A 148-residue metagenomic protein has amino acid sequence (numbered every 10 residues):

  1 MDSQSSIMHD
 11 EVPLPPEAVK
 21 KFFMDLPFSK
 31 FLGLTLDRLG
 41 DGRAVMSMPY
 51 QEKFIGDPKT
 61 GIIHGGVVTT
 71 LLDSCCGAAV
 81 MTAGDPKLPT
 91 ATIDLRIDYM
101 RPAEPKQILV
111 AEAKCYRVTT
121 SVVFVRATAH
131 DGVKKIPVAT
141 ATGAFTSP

Functional and structural regions predicted by a protein language model:
D2-L14, A103-V110, K114-P148: HotDog/MaoC-like acyl-thioester-processing domains
P16-P27, A78-K87: Short, solvent-exposed helix-to-loop capping segments enriched in aromatics
V19-G33, D37-D41: N-terminal structural module
K30-L32, G42-A44, P89-L95, Q107 (+2 more regions): A generic structural signal for short beta-strands and their flanking turns/coil linkers
G33-I62: Catalytic strand-loop segment that frames the active site of acyl-thioester-processing enzymes
P58-A78: Compact, glycine-rich, soluble single-domain proteins
G66-V67, S74, L95-R101, A127-A129 (+1 more regions): Hydrophobic alpha-helical segments of small multi-pass membrane proteins
G77-V110, C115: Hydrophobic beta-strand-centered segment that forms part of the acyl-chain substrate-binding groove
